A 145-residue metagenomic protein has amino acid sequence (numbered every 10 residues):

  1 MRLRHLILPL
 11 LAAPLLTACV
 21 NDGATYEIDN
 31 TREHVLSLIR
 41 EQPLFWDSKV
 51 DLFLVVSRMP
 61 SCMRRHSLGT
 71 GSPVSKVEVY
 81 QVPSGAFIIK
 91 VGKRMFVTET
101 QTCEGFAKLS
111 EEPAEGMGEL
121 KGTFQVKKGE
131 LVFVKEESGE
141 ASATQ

Functional and structural regions predicted by a protein language model:
M1-C19: Sec-dependent bacterial lipoprotein signal peptides
R2, Y26, R64, G122-F124 (+1 more regions): Hydrophobic transmembrane signal anchors and adjacent membrane-proximal interface regions, especially in viral
P14, A18-G69: N-terminal export/targeting and maturation segments
N21-E27, T70-V82, G116-T123: Repeated scaffold domains used in trafficking and secretory/extracellular systems, primarily beta-propellers
H34-L38, V79, F124: Broad, structure-driven detector of short, well-ordered beta-strand segments within folded domains
W46-E104: Mature extracytoplasmic domains of secretory-pathway proteins
V82-Q145: Acidic, small-residue rich beta-repeat scaffolds with periodic aromatic anchors
